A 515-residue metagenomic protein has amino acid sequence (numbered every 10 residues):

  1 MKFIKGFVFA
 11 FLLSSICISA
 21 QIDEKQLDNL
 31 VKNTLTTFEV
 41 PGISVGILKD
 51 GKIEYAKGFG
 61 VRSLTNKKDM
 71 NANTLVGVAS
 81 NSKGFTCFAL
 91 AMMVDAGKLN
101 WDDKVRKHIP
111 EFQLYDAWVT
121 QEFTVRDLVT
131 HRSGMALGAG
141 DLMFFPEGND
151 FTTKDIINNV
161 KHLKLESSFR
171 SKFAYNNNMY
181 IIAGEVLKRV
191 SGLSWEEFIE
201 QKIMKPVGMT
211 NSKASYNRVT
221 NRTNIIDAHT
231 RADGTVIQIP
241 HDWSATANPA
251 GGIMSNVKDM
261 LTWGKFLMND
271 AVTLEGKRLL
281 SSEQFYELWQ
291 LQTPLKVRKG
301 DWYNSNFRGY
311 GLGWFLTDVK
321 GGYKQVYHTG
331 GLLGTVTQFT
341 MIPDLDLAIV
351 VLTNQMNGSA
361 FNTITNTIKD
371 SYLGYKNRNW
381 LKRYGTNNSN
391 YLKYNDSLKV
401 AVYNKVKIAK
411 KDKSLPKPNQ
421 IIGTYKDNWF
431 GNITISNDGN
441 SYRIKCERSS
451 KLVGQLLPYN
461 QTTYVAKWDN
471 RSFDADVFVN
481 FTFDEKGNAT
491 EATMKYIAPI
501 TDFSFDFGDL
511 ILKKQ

Functional and structural regions predicted by a protein language model:
M1-D23: Bacterial Sec-dependent N-terminal signal peptides
I18-A20, K369-Q515: Peripheral terminal and inter-domain segments
I22-V78, K98-N100, H108, L114-Y115 (+2 more regions): Short, conserved catalytic-motif segment at the N-terminal edge
D28-V31, V45, G51, L75-V105 (+3 more regions): Active-site SXXK
E39-G42, L333-V336, W429: Short, small/polar residue-rich loop motifs at catalytic or cofactor-binding pockets
F59, S63, A117-L333, T337-Q338: Short, surface-exposed loop or secondary-structure junction motifs that flank catalytic or metal-binding residues
G60-L64, S244, M356-G358, S472 (+1 more regions): A short acidic/small-residue loop/turn micro-motif
Q338-M341, L345-N354, A492-M494: Short, well-ordered beta-strand elements
